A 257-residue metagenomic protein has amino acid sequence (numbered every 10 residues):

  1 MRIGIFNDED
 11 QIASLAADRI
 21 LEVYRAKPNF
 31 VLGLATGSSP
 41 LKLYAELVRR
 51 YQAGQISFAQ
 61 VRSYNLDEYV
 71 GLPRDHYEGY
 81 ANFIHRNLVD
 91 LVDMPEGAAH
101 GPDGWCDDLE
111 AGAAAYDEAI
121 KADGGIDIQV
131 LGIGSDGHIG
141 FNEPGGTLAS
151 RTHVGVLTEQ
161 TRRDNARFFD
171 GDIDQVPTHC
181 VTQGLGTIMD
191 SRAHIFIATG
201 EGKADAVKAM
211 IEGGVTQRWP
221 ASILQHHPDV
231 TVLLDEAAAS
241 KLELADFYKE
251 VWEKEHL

Functional and structural regions predicted by a protein language model:
M1-L32: N-terminal glycine-/serine-/threonine-rich phosphate-binding loop
A26-Q52: Glycine-rich N-terminal segment of FAD-binding domains in flavoprotein oxidoreductases, spanning the beta-loop-helix
F30, S38-S39, L43, A119-P144: A glycine-rich beta-strand to alpha-helix segment that forms a phosphate/ribose-binding loop at ligand/cofactor sites
G33-G37, N65, P102-D103, V130-I133 (+2 more regions): Short beta-strand segments
E46-S57, Y80-N82, P144-V154: A glycine- and small-aliphatic-rich helix-loop capping segment at beta-alpha/alpha-beta transitions that lines
I56-Q129, D246, V251-H256: Ligand-binding beta-strand-loop-alpha-helix segment within the catalytic cores of soluble metabolic enzymes
D136, G140-L185: Class I SAM-dependent methyltransferase SAM-binding "motif I" and its flanking Rossmann-like core
G186, D190-L257: ATP/nucleoside-binding phosphotransfer catalytic cores, i.e., glycine-rich phosphate-binding loops
